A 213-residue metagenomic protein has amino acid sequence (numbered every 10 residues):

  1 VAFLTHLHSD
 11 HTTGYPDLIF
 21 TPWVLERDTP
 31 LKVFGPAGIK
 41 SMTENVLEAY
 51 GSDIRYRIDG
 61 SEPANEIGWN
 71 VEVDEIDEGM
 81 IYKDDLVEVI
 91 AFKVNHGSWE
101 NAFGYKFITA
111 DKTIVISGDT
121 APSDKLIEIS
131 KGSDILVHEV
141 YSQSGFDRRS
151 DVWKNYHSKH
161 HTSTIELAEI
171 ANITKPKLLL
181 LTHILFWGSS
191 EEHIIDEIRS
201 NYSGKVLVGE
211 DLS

Functional and structural regions predicted by a protein language model:
V1-V115, H193-S213: Binuclear metal-dependent hydrolase catalytic cores
F103-G104, D111-T113, A121-L212: Cap/insert and terminal regions of metallo-dependent hydrolase folds
